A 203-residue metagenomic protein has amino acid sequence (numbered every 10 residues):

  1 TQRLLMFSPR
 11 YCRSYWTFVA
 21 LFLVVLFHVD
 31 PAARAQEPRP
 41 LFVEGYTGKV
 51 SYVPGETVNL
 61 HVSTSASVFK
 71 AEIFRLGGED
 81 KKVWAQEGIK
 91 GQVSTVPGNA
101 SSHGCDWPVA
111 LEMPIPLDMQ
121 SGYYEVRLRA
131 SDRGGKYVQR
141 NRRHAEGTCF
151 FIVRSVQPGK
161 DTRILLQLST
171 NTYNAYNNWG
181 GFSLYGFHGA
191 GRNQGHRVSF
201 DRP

Functional and structural regions predicted by a protein language model:
T1-Y15: N-terminal secretory signal peptides that target proteins for export/translocation
P9, G134-G135, R140: Secondary-structure transition/capping motifs at alpha-helix termini and the adjoining loop/turn into the next element
W16-H28: Bacterial N-terminal signal peptides
H28-Q36: Signal peptide processing junction and immediate N-terminal pro/mature segment of secreted/exported proteins
Q36-F42: Proline/serine/threonine-rich low-complexity linkers at boundaries of modular beta-sandwich domains
E44-S67, E72-E79, W84-G134, G147-F150: Ligand-binding face of N-terminal immunoglobulin V-set domains in extracellular IgSF glycoproteins
H61, Q139-R142: Short consensus segments that form the blades of beta-propeller domains, in both extracellular/periplasmic
T64-G78, R133, R143-P203: Aromatic-Pro/Gly-enriched surface loop or interdomain linker that acts as a lid/target-recognition segment
